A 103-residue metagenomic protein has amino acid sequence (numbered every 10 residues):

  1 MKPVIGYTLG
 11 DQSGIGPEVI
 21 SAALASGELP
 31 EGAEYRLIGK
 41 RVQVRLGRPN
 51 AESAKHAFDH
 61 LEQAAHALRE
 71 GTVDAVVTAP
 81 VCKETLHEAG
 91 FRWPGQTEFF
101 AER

Functional and structural regions predicted by a protein language model:
M1-R103: Contiguous, glycine/small-aliphatic-enriched amphipathic segments in soluble metabolic enzymes
